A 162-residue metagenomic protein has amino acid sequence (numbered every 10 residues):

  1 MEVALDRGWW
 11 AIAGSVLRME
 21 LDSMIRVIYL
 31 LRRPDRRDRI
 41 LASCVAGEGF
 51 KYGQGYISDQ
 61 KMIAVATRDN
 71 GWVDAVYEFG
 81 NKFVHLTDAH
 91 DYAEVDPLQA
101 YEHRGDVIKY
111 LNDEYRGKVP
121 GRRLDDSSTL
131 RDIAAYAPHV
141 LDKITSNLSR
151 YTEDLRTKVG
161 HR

Functional and structural regions predicted by a protein language model:
M1-L17, R26-R162: A cross-kingdom marker of C-terminal helix-rich interaction/assembly modules
E20: Phosphate/anion-contacting hairpin/loop surfaces
